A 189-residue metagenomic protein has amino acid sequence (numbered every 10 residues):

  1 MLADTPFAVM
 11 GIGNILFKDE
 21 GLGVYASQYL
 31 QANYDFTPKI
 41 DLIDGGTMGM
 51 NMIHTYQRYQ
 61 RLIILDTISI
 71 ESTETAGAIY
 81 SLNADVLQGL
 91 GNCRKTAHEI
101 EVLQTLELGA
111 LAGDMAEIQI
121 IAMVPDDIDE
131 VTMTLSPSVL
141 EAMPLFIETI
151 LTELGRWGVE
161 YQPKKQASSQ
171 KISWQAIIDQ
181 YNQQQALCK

Functional and structural regions predicted by a protein language model:
L2-M10, I15-D85: Nucleotide and nucleotide-moiety/phosphate-recognizing core
I15, L87-G89, D126-E130: A short, flexible beta-alpha/helix-coil linker loop
G21, A84-L87, M133, L140: Short capping/connector residues at structural and topological boundaries
G21, Y25, T47, A97-L103 (+2 more regions): Conserved active-site and cofactor/substrate-binding residues in soluble primary-metabolism enzymes
I43, N92, T96, P137: A short glycine-/small-residue-rich loop at the edge of a beta-strand within enzyme catalytic domains
I68-I118: Helix-loop-strand module that forms the ligand-binding subsite of alpha/beta enzymes
Q104-K189: Phosphate-binding/catalytic loops
